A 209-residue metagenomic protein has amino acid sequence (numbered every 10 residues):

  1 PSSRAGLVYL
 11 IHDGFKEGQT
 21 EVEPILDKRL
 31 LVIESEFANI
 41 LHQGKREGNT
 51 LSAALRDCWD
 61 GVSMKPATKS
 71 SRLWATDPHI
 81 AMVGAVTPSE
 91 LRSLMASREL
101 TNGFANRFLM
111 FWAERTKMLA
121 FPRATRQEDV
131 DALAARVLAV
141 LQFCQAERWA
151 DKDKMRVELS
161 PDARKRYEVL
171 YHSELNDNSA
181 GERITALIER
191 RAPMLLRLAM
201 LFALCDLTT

Functional and structural regions predicted by a protein language model:
P1-T209: Phosphate-handling catalytic cores of nucleic-acid transaction enzymes
